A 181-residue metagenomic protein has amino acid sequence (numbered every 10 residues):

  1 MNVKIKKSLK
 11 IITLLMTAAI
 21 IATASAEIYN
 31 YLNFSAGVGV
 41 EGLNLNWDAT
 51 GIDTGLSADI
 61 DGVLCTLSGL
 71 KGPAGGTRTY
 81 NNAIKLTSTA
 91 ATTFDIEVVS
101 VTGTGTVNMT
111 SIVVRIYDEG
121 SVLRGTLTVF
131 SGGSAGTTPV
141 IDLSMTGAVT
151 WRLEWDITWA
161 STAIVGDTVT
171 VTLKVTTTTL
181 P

Functional and structural regions predicted by a protein language model:
N2-L64: Short, polar/proline-rich extracytoplasmic segments that appear immediately after membrane translocation
A26, N82-L86, V169-V175: Buried hydrophobic-core signal for structured, non-transmembrane domains
G62-K71, V122-A148: Extracellular adhesion/glycan-binding regions together with long Ser/Thr- and acidic-residue-rich low-complexity tracts
S68-A91: Short beta-strand elements of extracellular/lumenal beta-sandwich folds
A90-A91, P139-P181: C-terminal, structured domain-capping segment
T92-S100: Short, hydrophobic/aromatic beta-strand segments
E97, V113-R115, K174: Beta-strand signatures of extracellular beta-sandwich domains
T106-G120: Short, surface-exposed beta-strand/strand-loop-strand elements in extracellular ectodomains
